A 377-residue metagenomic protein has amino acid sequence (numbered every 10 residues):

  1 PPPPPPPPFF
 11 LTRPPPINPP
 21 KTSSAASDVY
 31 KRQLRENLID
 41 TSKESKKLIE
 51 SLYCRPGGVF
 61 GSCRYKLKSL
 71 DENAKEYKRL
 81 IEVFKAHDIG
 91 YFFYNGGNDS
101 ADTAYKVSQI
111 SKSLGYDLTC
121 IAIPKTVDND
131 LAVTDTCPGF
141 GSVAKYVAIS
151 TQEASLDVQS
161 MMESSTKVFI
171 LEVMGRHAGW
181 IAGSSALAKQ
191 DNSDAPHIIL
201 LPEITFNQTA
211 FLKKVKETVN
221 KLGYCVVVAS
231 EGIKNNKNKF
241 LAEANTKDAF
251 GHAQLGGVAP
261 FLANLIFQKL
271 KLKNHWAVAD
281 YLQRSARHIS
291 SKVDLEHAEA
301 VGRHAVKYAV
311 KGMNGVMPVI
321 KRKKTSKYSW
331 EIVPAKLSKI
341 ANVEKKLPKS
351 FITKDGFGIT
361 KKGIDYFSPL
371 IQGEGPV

Functional and structural regions predicted by a protein language model:
P1-Y30: Single conserved hydrophobic/aromatic residue that forms the stacking wall/gate of nucleotide- or nucleobase-binding
S23-S45, Y105, K112-V158: Glycine/threonine-rich beta-strand-loop-alpha-helix active-site module that forms ligand/phosphate-binding
D28-K31, K125-N129, V173-A178, P202-Q208 (+3 more regions): Glycine-rich beta-alpha junction loops
L34-G90, D99-S100: Glycine-rich oxoanion-binding loops at beta->alpha junctions
Y53-K66, K125-D135, T166, E243-N245: Gly-rich Lys/Arg/Thr-decorated short loops/hinges at beta-loop-alpha junctions or inter-strand turns that position
Y94-G96, D102-S111, C137-H275: Accessory alpha-helical/coil subdomains and C-terminal extensions that flank or cap enzyme catalytic cores
F240-V377: C-terminal non-catalytic interaction/assembly regions of soluble proteins
